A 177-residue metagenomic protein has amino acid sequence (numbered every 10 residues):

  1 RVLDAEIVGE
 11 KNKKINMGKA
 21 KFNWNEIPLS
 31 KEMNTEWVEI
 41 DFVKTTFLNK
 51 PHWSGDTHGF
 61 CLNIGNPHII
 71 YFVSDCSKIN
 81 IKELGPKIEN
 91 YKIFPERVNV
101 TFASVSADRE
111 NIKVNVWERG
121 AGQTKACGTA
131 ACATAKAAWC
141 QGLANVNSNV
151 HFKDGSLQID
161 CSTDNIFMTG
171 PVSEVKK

Functional and structural regions predicted by a protein language model:
R1-T124, K136-K177: Active-site proximal loop and beta-alpha junction motif in alpha/beta enzyme cores
T129-A137: Short amphipathic alpha-helical face segments that pack within enzyme cores and frequently flank/anchor catalytic
